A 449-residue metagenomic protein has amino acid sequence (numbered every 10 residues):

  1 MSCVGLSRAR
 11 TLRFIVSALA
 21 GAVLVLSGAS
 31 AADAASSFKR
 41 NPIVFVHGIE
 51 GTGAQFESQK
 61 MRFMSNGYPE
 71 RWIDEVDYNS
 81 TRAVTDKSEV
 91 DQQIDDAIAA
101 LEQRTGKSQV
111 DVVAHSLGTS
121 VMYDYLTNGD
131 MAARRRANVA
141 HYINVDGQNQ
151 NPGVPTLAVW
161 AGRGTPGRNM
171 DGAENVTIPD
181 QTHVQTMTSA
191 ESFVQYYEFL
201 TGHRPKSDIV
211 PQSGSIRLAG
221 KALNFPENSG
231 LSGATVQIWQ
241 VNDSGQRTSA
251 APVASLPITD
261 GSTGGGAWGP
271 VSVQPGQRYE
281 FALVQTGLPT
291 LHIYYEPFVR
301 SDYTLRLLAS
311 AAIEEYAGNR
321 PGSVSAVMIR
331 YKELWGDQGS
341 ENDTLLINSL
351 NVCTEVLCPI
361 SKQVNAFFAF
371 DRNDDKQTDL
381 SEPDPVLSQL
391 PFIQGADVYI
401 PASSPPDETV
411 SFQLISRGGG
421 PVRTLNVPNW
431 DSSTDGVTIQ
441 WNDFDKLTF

Functional and structural regions predicted by a protein language model:
M1-A34: Secretory targeting and sorting signals
A34-N41: Cleaved targeting-peptide boundary
N41-E50, A54, S58-R62, N66-P166: Serine-dependent carboxylesterase/thioesterase catalytic core of lipase-like alpha/beta-hydrolase/SGNH enzymes
R134-A140, N144-S213: Lipolytic serine-hydrolase domain surface
S215-R217, L231-T235, R278: Exposed beta-strand and adjacent loop surfaces of beta-rich binding modules that mediate intermolecular recognition
I216-P226, I329-E333: A short, amphipathic beta-strand motif
G220-S232, D243-S244: Structural motif
W239, D243-F449: Preference for solvent-exposed, low-hydrophobicity sequence contexts
